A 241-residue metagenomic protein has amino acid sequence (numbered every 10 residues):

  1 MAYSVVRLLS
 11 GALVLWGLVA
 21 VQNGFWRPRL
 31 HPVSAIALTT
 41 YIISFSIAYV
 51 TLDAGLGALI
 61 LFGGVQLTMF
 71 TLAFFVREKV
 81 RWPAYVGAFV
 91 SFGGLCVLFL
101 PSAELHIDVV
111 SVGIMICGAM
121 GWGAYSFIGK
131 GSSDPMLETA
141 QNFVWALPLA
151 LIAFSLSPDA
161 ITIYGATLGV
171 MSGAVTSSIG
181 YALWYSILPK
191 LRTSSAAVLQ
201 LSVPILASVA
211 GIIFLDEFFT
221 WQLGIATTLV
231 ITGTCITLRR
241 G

Functional and structural regions predicted by a protein language model:
M1-V5, G24-P28, Y85, L100-G121 (+2 more regions): Juxtamembrane helix-entry segments on the extracytoplasmic side of multipass membrane proteins
V6-V14, I60-F74, W145-A150, V198-F214 (+1 more regions): Alpha-helical transmembrane segments of compact multi-pass small-molecule transporters, enriched in specific families
G11-L15, T68-F70, E104-P158: Transmembrane alpha-helical segments that form core, pore/gating elements of small-molecule transporters/exporters
V14, V19-N23, I47, V65-V86 (+1 more regions): C-terminal transmembrane-helix exit sites in multi-pass transporters
L15, L38, V80-L100, P148-L151 (+2 more regions): Hydrophobic transmembrane alpha-helices of multi-pass small-molecule transport proteins
L18, P32-T51, T71, V97 (+4 more regions): Hydrophobic alpha-helical transmembrane segments of multi-pass membrane transport proteins, especially secondary
R27-A37, K79-F92, S111-V112, S133-V144 (+1 more regions): Cytoplasmic-side transmembrane-helix entry/capping segments in multi-pass membrane proteins
D53-A54, R81, D134-L137, R192-T193 (+1 more regions): A helix-boundary/kink motif common to multi-pass secondary transporters, especially Major Facilitator Superfamily
